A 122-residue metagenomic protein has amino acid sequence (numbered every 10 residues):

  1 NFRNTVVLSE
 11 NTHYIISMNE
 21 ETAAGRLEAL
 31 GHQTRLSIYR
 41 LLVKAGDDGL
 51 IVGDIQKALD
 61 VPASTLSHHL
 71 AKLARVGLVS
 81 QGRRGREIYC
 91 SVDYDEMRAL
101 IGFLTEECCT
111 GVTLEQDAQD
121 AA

Functional and structural regions predicted by a protein language model:
N1-T22, R40-A45, Y94-A122: Amphipathic alpha-helical dimerization/coiled-coil segments that flank or bridge DNA-binding/regulatory modules
S17, E21-P62, R84, I88-E96: N-terminal helix-turn-helix DNA-binding core of bacterial DNA-binding proteins
G25, R75-V76: A generic local structural motif
K57, A74-R75: Alpha-helical residues within the helix-turn-helix
P62, S67-H69: Short coil turns linking two alpha-helices in DNA-binding domains
